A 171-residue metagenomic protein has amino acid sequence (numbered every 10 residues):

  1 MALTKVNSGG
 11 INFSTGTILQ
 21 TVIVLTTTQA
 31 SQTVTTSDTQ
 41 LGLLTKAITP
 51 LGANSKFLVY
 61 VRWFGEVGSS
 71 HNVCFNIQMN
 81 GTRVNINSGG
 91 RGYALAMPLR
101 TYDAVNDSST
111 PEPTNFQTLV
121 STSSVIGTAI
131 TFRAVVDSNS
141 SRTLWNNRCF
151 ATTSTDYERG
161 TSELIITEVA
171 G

Functional and structural regions predicted by a protein language model:
M1-S31: Glycine-rich, low-complexity segments
A2, Q40-L43, A94: Acidic/proline-rich low-complexity IDRs
T4, T45, T49, T131: Ser/Thr-centric signal marking residues that sit in or immediately flank functional binding/regulatory motifs
I18-L19, T39-L44, V84-I86: Local beta-strand/beta-hairpin segments that build beta-sheet-rich folds
V24-L25, S31-T36, P50-A129, R133-G171: Terminal beta-strand-rich extracellular "head" domains that mediate receptor/glycan or other ligand binding
L41-K46, F116-T118: Glycine-rich, charged/polar anion/phosphate-binding loops that engage phosphate groups from diverse ligands
